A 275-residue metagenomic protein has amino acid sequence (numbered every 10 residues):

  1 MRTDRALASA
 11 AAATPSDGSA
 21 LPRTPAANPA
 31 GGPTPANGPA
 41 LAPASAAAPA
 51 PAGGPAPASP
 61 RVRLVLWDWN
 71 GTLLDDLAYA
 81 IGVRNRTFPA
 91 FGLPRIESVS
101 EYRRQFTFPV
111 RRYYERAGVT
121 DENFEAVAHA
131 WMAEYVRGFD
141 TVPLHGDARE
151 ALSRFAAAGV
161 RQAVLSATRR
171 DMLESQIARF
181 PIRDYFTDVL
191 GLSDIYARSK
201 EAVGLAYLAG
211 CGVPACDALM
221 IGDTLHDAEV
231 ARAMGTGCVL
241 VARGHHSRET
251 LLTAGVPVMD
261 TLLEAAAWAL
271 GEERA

Functional and structural regions predicted by a protein language model:
M1-G32, A36-W67: Non-catalytic pre-domain segments flanking phosphatase-related domains
P60-R149, A156: N-terminal helical cap/lid subdomain that shapes the substrate entry/recognition surface in HAD-like hydrolases
T72, S166-T168: Conserved phosphate-coupling serine/threonine residues in phosphotransfer and NTP-handling enzymes
P94, T120, R183-T187, P214 (+1 more regions): Conserved H-loop
V99-Y102, I182-R198: A short, structured active-site edge motif that brings together acidic residues
R137-V164, D171-E174, E201: Short, acidic loop-to-helix structural element flanking the phosphoryl-transfer center in phosphate-processing enzymes
S199-A228: Conserved Lys-Pro-Asp/Glu-containing loop-to-beta segment of HAD-superfamily phosphomonoesterases, centered on
L219-P257: Acidic, Mg2+-coordinating phosphoryl-transfer loop and its flanking beta/alpha structural elements, shared across
